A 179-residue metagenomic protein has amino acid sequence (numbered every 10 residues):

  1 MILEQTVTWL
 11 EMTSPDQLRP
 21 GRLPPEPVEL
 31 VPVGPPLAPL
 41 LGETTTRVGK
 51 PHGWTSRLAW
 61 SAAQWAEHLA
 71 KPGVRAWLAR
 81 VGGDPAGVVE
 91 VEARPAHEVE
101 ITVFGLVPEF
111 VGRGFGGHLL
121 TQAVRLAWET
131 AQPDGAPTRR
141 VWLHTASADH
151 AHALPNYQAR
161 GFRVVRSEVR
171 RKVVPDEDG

Functional and structural regions predicted by a protein language model:
M1-G34: Acyl-donor-binding surface of acyltransferase catalytic domains
Q5-L10, R163-G179: Conserved catalytic-core motifs of GNAT/GCN5-like acyltransferases
R22-R57: Short amphipathic alpha-helix that is part of the acyltransferase structural core
R75-V89: Conserved beta-hairpin
H97-P108: Conserved acetyl-CoA binding element of GNAT-fold acetyltransferases
L106, G112-E129, A151-A159: Conserved acetyl-CoA-binding loop-helix of GNAT-fold acetyltransferases
V111, W142-A153, R170-D176: Conserved beta-strand-loop-alpha-helix junction that forms the acyl-donor binding cleft
E129-T145: Conserved GNAT acetyl-CoA-binding A-motif
